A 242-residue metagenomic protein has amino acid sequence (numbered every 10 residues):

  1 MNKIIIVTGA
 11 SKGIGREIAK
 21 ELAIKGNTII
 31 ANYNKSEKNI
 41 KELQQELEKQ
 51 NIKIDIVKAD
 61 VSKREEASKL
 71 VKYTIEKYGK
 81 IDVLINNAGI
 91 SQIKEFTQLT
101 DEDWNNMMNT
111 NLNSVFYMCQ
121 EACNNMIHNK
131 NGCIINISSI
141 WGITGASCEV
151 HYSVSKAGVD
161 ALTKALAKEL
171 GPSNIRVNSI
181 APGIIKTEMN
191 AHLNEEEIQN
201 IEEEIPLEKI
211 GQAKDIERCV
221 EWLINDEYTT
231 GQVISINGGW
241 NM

Functional and structural regions predicted by a protein language model:
S11-K12: Conserved glycine-rich cofactor-binding loop
K25-E42: Conserved glycine-rich Rossmann-like NAD(P)H-binding loop of the short-chain dehydrogenase/reductase
E95-F96, D103-M108, N190, E197 (+1 more regions): Substrate-binding pocket helix/loop in short-chain dehydrogenase/reductase
C119, S155, T163: Active-site helix of classical SDR
N124, K168-P172: Alpha-helical segment proximal to the catalytic Tyr-Lys
N131, K209-I236, N241: C-terminal substrate-recognition "lid" of short-chain dehydrogenase/reductases
S139: Residue(s) in the substrate-gating loop at a strand-loop-helix junction that position the organic substrate next
